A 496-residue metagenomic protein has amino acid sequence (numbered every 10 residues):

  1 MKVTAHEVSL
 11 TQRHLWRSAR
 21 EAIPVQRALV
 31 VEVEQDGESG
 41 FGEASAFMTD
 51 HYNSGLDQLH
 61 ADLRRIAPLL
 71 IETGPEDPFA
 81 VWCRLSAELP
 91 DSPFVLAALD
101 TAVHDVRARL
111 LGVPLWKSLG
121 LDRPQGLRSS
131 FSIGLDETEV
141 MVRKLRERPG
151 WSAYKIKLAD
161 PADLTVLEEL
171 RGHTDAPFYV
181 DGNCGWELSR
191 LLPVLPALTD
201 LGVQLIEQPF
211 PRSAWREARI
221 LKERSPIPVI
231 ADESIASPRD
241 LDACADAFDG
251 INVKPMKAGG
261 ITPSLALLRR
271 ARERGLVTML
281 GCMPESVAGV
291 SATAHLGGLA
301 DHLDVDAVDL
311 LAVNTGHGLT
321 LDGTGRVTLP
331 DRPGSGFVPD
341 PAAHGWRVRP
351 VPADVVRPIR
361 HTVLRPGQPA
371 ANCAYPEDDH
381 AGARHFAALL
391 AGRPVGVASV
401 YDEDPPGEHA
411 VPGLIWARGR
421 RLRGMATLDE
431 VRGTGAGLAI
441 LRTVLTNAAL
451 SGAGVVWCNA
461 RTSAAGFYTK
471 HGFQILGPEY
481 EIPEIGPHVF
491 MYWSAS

Functional and structural regions predicted by a protein language model:
M1-D50: Structured beta-strand/loop patches that form or line metal/cofactor-binding pockets in enzymes
V3, V8-T11, I23, D36 (+1 more regions): Flexible C-terminal active-site loop/helix
V33-E34, S39-L110: Metal- or metallocofactor-binding catalytic centers and their adjacent structured scaffolds across diverse enzyme
E43, A387, R393-E403, G407-G413 (+1 more regions): Conserved beta-strand in the GNAT
L115-S225: Metal-dependent enolase-superfamily TIM-barrel catalytic cores that perform enediolate-based chemistry
Y154, A448-R461: Conserved GNAT acetyl-CoA-binding A-motif
V431-T443: Conserved acetyl-CoA pyrophosphate-binding loop and the N-cap/start of the following alpha-helix in GNAT-like
W457-N459, T469, Q474-W493: Conserved catalytic-core motifs of GNAT/GCN5-like acyltransferases
